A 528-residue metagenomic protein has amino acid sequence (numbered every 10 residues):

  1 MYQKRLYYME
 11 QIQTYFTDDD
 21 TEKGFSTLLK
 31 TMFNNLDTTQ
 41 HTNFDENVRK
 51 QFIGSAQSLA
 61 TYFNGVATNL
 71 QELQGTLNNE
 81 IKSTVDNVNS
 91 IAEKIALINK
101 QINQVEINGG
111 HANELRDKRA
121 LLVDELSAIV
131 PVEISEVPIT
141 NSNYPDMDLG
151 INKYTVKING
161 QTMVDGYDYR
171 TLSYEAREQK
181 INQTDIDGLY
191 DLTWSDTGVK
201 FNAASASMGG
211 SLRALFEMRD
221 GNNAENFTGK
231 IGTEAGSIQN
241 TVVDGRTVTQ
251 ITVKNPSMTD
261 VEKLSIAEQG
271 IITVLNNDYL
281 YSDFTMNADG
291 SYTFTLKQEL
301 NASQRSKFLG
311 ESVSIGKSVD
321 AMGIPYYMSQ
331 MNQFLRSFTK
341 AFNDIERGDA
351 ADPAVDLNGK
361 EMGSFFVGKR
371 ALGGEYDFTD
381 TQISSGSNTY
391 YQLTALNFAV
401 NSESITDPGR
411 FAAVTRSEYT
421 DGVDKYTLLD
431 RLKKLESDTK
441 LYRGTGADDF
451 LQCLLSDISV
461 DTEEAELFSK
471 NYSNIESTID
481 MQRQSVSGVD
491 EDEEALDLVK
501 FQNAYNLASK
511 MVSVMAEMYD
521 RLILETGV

Functional and structural regions predicted by a protein language model:
M1-V528: Structural signature of extracellular appendage/secretion-system components
